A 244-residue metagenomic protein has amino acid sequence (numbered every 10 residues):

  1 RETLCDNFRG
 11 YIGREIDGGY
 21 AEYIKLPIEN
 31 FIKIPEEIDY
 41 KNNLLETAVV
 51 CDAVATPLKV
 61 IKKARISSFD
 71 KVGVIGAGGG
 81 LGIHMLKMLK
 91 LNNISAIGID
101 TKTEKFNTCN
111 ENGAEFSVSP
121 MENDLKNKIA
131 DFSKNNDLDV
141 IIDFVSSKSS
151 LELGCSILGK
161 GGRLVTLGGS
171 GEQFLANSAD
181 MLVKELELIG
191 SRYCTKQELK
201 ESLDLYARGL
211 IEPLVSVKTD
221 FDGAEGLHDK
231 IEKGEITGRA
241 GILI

Functional and structural regions predicted by a protein language model:
R1-I32: Glycine-rich phosphate/adenylate-binding loop and adjacent beta-alpha elements of nucleotide- or dinucleotide-binding
Y23, V49, V74-I75, G98-I99 (+5 more regions): Glycine- and other small-residue-rich loops at beta-strand/loop junctions that grip anionic moieties
I32-E46, E185, G209: Glycine/charged-rich beta-loop-alpha catalytic/anionic-binding loops adjacent to active sites
K41-N123: Mid-domain Rossmann-like dinucleotide-binding core that forms the NAD(H)/NADP(H) cofactor-binding site
A64-I66, M88, I97, F106-E187: Glycine-rich cofactor phosphate-binding loops and adjacent beta1-alpha1 units of small-molecule cofactor enzyme domains
K102, S170, C194: Residues in the short beta-alpha loop(s) of Rossmann-like NAD(P)-binding domains
E152, K196-I244: C-terminal hydrophobic helical "lid"/dimerization subdomain of Rossmann-like NAD(P)H-dependent oxidoreductases
R163-V165, A176-V215: Rossmann-fold dehydrogenase core element
